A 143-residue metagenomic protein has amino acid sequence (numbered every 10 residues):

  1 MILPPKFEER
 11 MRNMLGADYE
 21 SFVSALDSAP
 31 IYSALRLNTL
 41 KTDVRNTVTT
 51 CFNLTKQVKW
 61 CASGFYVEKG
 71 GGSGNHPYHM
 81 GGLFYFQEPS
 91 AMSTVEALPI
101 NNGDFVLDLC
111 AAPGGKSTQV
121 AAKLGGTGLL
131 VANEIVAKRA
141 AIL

Functional and structural regions predicted by a protein language model:
M1-L143: S-adenosylmethionine
